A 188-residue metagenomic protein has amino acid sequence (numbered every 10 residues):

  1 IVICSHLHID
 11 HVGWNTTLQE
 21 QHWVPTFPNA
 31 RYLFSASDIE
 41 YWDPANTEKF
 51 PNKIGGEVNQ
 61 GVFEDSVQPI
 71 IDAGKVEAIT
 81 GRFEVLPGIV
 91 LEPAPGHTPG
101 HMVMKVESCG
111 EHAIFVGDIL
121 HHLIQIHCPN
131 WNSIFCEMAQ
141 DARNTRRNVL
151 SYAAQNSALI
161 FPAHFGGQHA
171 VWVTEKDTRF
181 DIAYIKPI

Functional and structural regions predicted by a protein language model:
I1-V12: Metallo-beta-lactamase
L7, S37-D38, G96-T98, G117-I119 (+1 more regions): Active-site metal-binding loops of divalent metal-dependent hydrolases
H11, E92-G96, V106: Active-site acidic catalytic loop and adjacent metal/ATP-binding pocket of ATP-dependent phosphoryl transfer enzymes
V12-T17, P99, I124: Short N-terminal helix/helix-N-cap motif within the alpha/beta-hydrolase-1
G13-H22, W172-V173: Metal-dependent catalytic neighborhoods of phosphoester/phosphodiester hydrolases
Q19-P93, N144-S157: Metallo-beta-lactamase
H101-K105: Short beta-strand scaffold segments in enzyme catalytic cores
E107-I188: Cap/insert and terminal regions of metallo-dependent hydrolase folds
